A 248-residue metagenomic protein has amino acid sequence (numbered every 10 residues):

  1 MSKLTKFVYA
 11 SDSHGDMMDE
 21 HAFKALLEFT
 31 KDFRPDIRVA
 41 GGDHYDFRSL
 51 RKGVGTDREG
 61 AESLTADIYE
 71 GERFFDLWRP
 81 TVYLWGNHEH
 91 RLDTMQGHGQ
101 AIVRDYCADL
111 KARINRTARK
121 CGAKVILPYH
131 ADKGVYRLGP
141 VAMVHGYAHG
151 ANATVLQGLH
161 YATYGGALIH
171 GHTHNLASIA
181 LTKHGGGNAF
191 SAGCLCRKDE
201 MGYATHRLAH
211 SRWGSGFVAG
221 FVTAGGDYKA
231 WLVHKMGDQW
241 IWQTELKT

Functional and structural regions predicted by a protein language model:
M1-S2, K31-R34, D76-W78, A118-R119 (+4 more regions): Flexible, charged surface loops at secondary-structure boundaries
M1-V8, V135-A142, G225: Beta-strand-turn-beta hairpins that frame and shape the catalytic cleft of phosphate-ester-processing enzymes
K6, A10-K120: Core catalytic region of metal-dependent phosphoesterases/phosphodiesterases, especially metallo-beta-lactamase-like
K24-L27, Y69, Y129-A131, V135 (+2 more regions): A generic local structural motif
Y83-H88, P128-D132, W231-M236: Acidic carboxylate-rich catalytic motifs and surrounding loops in phosphoryl-/glycosyl-chemistry enzymes
G99-A142, G146, T173, S191-D199: Active-site-proximal loop/helix segment associated with metal-binding centers of metalloenzymes
V141-W231: Conserved beta-sheet core of the metallophosphoesterase superfamily
F221-T248: A short C-terminal boundary segment appended to hydrolase-like catalytic domains
